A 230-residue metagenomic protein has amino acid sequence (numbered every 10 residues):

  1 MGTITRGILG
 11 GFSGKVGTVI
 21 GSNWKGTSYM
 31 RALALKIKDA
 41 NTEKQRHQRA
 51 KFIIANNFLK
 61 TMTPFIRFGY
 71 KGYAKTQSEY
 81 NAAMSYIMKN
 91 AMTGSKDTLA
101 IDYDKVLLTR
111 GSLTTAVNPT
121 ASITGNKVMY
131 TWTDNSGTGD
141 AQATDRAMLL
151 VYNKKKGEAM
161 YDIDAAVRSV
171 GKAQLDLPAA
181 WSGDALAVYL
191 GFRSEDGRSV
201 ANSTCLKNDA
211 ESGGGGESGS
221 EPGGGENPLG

Functional and structural regions predicted by a protein language model:
M1-A116: Long, polar/Ser/Thr-enriched low-complexity segments that form simple helices or flexible linkers at protein ends
A74-G230: Charged linear interaction tracts used for macromolecular binding and regulation
